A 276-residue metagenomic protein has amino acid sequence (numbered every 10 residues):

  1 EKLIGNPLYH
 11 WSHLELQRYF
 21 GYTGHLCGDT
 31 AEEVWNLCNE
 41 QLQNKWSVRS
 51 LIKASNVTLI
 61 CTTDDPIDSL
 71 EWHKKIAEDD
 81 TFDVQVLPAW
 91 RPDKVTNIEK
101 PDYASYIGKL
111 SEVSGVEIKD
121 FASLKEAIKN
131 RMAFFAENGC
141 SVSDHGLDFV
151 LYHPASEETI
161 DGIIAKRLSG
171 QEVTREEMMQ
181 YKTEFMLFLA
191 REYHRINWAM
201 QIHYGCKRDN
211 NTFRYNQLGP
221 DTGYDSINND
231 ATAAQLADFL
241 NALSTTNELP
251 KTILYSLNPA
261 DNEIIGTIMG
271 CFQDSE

Functional and structural regions predicted by a protein language model:
E1-I196, E248-G266, G270-E276: Metal-cofactor-binding active-site regions of metalloenzymes
A199-K207: Histidine-centered catalytic micro-motifs
N211: Hard-cation-handling environments
Y215-G223: Short glycine/proline- and charge-enriched loop/turn segments that cap or connect secondary-structure elements
D225-A237, L257-I264: A general structural motif
F239-T245: Short, basic/hydrophobic alpha-helical segments
